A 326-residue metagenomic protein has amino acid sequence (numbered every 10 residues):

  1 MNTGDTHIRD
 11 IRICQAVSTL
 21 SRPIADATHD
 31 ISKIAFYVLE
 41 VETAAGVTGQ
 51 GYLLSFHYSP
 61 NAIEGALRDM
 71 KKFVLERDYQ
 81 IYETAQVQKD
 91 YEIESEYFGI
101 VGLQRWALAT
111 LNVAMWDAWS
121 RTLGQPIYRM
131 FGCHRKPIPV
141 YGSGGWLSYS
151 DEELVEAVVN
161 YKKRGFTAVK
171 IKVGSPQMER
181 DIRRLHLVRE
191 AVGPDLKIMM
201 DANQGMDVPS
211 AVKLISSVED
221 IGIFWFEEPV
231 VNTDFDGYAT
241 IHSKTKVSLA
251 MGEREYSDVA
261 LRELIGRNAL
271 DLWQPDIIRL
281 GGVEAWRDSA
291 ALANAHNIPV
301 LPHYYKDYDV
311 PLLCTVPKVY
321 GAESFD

Functional and structural regions predicted by a protein language model:
N2-D10, R121, Q125-P137: N-terminal amphipathic alpha-helix/helix-capping segment at the start of soluble metabolic enzymes
N2-Q50, L54-F56: Structured beta-strand/loop patches that form or line metal/cofactor-binding pockets in enzymes
I8, G46, L111, G124 (+6 more regions): Conserved, mostly hydrophobic/aromatic
I8-D10, E42-T122: Metal- or metallocofactor-binding catalytic centers and their adjacent structured scaffolds across diverse enzyme
G49-G51, V140-S143, V169-I171, I198-A202 (+5 more regions): Hydrophobic faces of well-ordered beta-strands that scaffold small-molecule active sites in alpha/beta enzyme cores
E64-K71, N112, W116-D117, Y128 (+6 more regions): Predominant activation on well-ordered alpha-helical scaffold segments within soluble catalytic domains
R129-T245: Metal-dependent enolase-superfamily TIM-barrel catalytic cores that perform enediolate-based chemistry
S216, G222, T233-D326: Shared catalytic-loop signature of beta/alpha-barrel
